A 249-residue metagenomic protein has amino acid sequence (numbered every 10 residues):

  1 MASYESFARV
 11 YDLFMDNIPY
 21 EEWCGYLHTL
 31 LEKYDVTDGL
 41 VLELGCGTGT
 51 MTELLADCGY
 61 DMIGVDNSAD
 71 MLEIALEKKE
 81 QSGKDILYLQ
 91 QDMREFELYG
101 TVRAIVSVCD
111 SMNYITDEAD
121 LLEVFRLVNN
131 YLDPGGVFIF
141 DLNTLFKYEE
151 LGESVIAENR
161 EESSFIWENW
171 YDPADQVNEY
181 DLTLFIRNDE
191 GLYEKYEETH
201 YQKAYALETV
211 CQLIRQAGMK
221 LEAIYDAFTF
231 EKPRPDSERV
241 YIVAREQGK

Functional and structural regions predicted by a protein language model:
M1-G39: Conserved class I S-adenosyl-L-methionine
G45-G49: Class I SAM-dependent methyltransferase "Motif I" SAM/SAH-binding loop
T50-E95: Class I SAM-dependent methyltransferase SAM/SAH-binding core
E97-A104: A short acidic, Gly/Pro-enriched loop at the edge of an enzyme's catalytic core that lines a small-molecule cofactor
V108-D110: Residues lining the SAM
L122-P134: A short glycine-rich, Lys/Arg-flanked "PGG" loop and its adjoining helix->strand segment in the class I
I139-C211: SAM-dependent methyltransferase
Y201-K249: C-terminal lobe and adjacent flexible extensions of AdoMet/dcAdoMet transferase-like proteins
